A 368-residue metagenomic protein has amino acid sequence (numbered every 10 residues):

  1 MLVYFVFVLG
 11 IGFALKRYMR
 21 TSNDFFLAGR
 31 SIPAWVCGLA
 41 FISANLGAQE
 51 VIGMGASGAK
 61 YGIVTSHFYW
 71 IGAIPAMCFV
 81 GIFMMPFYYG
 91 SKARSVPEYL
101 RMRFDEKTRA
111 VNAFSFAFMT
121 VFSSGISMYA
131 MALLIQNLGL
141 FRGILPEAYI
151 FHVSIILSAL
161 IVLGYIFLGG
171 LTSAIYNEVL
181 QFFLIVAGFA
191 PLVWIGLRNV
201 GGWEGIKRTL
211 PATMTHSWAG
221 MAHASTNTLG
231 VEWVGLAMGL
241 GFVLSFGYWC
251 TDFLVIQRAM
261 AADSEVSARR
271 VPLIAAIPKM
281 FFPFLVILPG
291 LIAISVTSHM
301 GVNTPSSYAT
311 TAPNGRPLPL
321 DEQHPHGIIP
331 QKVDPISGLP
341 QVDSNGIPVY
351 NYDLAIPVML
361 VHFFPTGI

Functional and structural regions predicted by a protein language model:
M1-V51, I166-G169, G188: Membrane-interface "cap" regions at the ends of multi-pass membrane proteins
F5-V8, A44-N45, A73-M77, F116-T120 (+4 more regions): Residue-level recognition of pore/gate-forming positions within transmembrane alpha-helices of multi-pass
V6-R17, C78-P86, G125-A132, G139 (+4 more regions): Structural signature of transmembrane alpha-helix termini at the membrane-water interface
I11-I32, F87-R94, E98, K107 (+1 more regions): Membrane-helix boundary/linker segments in multi-pass transporters
G29, L39-I42, F114-F118, N177 (+1 more regions): Hydrophobic alpha-helical segments of secondary membrane carriers
R30-I32, V36, G53-F68, G143-F151 (+1 more regions): Loop-to-helix junctions at membrane interfaces in multi-pass transport proteins
I42-S43, V64-F167, H223, L240-Y248: Helix-loop-helix module between adjacent transmembrane segments
